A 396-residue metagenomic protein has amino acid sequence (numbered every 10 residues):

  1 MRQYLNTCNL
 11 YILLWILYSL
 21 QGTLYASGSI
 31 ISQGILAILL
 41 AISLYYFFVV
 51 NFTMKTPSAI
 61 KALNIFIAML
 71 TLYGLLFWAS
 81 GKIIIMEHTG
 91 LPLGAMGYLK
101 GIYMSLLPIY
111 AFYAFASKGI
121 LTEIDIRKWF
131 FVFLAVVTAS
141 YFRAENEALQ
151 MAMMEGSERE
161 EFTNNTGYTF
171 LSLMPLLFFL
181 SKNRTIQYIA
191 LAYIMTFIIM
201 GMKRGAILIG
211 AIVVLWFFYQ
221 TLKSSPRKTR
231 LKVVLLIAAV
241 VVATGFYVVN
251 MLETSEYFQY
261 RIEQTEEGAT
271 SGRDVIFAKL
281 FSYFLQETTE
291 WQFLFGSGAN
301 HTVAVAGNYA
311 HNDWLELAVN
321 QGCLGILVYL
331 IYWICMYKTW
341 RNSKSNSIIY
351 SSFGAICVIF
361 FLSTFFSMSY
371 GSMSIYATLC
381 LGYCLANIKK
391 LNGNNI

Functional and structural regions predicted by a protein language model:
M1-N9, K182-R184, S345-N346, C380-I396: A juxtamembrane structural motif centered on a specific transmembrane helix
R2-L5, N51-K61, F179-I189, S225-K232 (+1 more regions): Membrane-interface helix-loop-helix junctions at transmembrane boundaries of multi-pass membrane enzymes, predominantly
I12, I16, F353-F361, S369-I396: Transmembrane alpha-helices of multi-pass inner-membrane enzymes
Q33-A41, A59-G81, I85-A114, L134: Aromatic-anchored transmembrane helix interface
T56, K61-N64, Q321-F361, L381-I388: Hydrophobic transmembrane alpha-helices and their immediate junctions
L107-Y110, K118-L149, E161-Q220: Alpha-helical transmembrane segments of multi-pass inner-membrane proteins
M200, F218-Q264, F284-Q286: A membrane-periplasm/extracellular boundary helix in multi-pass inner-membrane enzymes that assemble envelope glycans
Q264-Q321: Long extracytoplasmic/lumenal interhelical loops at the membrane interface of multi-pass membrane proteins
